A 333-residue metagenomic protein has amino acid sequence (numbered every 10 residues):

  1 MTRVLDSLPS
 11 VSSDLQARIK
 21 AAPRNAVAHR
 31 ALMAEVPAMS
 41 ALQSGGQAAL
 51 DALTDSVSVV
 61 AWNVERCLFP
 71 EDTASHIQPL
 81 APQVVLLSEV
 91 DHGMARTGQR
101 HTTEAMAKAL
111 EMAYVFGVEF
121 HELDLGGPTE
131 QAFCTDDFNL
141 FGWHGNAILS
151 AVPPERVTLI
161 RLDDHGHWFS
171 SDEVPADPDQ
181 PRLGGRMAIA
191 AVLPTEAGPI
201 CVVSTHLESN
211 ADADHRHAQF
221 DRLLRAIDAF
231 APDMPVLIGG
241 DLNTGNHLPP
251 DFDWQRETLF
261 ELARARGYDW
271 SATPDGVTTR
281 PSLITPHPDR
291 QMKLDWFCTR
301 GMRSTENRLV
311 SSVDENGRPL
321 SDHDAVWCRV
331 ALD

Functional and structural regions predicted by a protein language model:
V4, A113-I148, T244-L320: Active site of divalent-metal-dependent phosphoester/diester hydrolases
V4-V11, L15-Q43, D91-A197: Structured beta-strand-rich core segments of catalytic domains in phosphoester-bond hydrolases
R30-A61, A74-V84, A113: Eukaryote-specific, low-hydrophobicity, charge-rich regions
D55, T102, W143-G145, G185-I189 (+4 more regions): Residues that flank catalytic or metal-binding motifs in active/ligand-binding sites
S58-N63, T73-Q99, V115-E119, L149 (+5 more regions): Active-site beta-strand/loop signature of hydrolases that rely on acidic residues for catalysis
A61-R66, H92-G93, D177-P181, D212-H215: Short, flexible loop segments at the rims of nucleotide/cofactor-binding pockets, characterized by
P70, G93-R96, L123-G126, V157 (+5 more regions): Short catalytic/ligand-binding loop motif for oxyanion handling, primarily in non-cytosolic enzymes, centered on
